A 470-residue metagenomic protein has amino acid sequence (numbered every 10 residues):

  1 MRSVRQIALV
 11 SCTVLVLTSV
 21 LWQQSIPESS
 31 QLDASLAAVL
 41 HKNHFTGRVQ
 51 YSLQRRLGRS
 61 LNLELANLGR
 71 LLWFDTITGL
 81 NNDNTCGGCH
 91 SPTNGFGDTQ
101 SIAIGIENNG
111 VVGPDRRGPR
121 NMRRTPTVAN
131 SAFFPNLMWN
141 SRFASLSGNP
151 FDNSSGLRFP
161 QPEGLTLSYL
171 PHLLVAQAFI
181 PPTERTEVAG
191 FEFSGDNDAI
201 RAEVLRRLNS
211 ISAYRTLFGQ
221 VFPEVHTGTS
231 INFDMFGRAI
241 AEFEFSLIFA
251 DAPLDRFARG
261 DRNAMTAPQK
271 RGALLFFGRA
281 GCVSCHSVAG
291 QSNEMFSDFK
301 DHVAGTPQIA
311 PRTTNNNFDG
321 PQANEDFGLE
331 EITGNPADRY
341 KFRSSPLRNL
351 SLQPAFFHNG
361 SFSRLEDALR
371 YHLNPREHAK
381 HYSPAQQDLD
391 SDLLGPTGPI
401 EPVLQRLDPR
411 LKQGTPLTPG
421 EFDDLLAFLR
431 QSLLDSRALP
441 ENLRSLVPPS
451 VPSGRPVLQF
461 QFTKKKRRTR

Functional and structural regions predicted by a protein language model:
M1-S3: N-terminal secretory signal peptides that target proteins for export/translocation
R5-Q6, L17-R470: Periplasmic c-type cytochrome electron-transfer domains
